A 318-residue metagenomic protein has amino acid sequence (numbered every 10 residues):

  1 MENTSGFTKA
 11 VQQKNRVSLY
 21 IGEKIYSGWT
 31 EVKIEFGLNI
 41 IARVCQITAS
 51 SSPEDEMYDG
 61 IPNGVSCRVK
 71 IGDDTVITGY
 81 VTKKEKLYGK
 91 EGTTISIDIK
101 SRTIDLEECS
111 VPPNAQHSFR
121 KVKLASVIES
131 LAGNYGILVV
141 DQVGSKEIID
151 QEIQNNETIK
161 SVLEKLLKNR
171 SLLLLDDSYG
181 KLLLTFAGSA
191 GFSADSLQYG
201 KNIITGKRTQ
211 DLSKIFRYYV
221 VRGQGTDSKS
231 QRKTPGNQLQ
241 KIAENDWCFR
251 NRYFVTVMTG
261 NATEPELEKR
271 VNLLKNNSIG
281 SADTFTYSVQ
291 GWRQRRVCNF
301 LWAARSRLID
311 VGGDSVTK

Functional and structural regions predicted by a protein language model:
M1-G6, E85, G92-L106, V143-F216: Short beta-strand-centered interaction patches in the first periplasmic/extracellular domains of large envelope
M1-K33: Polar/acidic, low-complexity leader/linker segments enriched in S/T/G and N/D
E2-Q13, E164, S178, F186-K318: Acidic, small/polar-enriched beta strand-loop surface segments
S18-L19, G64-G72, R305-G313: Short conserved beta-strand and strand-loop elements enriched in small hydrophobics with frequent Asp/Gly
F36-E54, T93-I104, V221, D283-W292 (+1 more regions): Oligomerization/assembly interface segments of phage tail-like spikes and tubes
S52-V139: Surface-exposed cap/loop segments at beta↔alpha junctions
D105-S130, V140-K165, G291, R296-V297: Short acidic/polar beta-strand-loop edge motifs in secreted extracellular and Gram-negative envelope-associated
